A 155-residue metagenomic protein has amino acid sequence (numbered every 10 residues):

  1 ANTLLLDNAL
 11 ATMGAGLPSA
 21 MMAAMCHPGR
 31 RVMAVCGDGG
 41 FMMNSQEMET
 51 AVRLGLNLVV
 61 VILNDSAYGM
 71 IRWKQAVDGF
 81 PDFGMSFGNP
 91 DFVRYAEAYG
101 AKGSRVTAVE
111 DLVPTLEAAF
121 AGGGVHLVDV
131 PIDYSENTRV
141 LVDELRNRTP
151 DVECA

Functional and structural regions predicted by a protein language model:
A1-A155: Thiamine diphosphate
